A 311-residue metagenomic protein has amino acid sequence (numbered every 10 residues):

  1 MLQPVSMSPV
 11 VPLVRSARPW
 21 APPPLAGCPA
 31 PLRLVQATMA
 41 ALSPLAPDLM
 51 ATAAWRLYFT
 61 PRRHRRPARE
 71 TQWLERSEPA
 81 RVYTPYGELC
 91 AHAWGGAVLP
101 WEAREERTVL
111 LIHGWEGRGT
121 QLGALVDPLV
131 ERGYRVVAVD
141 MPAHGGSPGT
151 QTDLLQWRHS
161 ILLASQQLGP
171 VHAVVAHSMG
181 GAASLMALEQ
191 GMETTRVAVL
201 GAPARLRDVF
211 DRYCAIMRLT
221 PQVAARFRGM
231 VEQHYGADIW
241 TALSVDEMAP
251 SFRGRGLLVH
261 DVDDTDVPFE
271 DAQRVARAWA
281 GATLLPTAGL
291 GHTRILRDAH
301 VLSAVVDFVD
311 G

Functional and structural regions predicted by a protein language model:
L25-Y83: An N-terminal hydrophobic leader/cap segment in hydrolases
G119, V126-P148: Conserved alpha/beta-hydrolase
Q151-H172: Alpha/beta-hydrolase active-site loop
V175-S184: Gly/Ala-rich beta-loop-alpha elbow adjacent to hydrolase catalytic centers
Q190-D238: Hydrolase active-site cap/lid region
S251-R253, L258-H260, D264: Short beta-strand/loop motif that positions the catalytic acidic residue of the alpha/beta-hydrolase fold
T265-D271: Conserved alpha/beta-hydrolase "acid-adjacent" motif
L290-L302: Catalytic histidine-centered segment of alpha/beta-hydrolase-like enzymes
